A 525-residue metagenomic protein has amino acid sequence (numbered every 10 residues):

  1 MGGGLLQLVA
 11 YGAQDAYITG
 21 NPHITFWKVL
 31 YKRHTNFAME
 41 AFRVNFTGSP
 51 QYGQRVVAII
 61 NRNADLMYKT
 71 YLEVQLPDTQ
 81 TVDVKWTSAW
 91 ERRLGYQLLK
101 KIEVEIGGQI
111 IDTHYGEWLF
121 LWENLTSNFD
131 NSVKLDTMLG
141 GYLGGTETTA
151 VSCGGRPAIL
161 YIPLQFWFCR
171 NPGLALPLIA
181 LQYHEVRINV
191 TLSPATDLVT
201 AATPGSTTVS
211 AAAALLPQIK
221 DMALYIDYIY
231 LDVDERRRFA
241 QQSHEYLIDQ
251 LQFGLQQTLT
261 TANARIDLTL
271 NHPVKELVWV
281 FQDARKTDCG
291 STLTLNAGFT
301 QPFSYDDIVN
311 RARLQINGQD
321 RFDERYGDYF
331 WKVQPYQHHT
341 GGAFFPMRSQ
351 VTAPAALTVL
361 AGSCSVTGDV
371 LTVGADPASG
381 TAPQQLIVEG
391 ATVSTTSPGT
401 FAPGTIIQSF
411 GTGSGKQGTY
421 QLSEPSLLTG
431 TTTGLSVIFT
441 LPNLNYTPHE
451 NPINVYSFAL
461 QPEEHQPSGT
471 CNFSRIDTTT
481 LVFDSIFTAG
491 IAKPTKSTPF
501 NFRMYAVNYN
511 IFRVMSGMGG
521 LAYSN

Functional and structural regions predicted by a protein language model:
M1-A356, T440-N525: Short, low-complexity Pro/Thr/Gly
A353-E389, S394-P442: Small/polar beta-strand repeat architecture
